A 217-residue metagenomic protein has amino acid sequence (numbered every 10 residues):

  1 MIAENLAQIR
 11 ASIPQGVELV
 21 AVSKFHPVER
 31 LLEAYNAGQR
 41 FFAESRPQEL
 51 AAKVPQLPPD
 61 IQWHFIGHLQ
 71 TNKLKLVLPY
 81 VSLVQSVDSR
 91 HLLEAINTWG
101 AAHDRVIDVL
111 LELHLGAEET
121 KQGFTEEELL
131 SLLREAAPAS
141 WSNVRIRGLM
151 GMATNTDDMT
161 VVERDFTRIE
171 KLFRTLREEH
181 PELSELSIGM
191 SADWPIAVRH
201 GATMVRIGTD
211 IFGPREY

Functional and structural regions predicted by a protein language model:
M1-A192, H200: Conserved alpha/beta-domain cores
A202-Y217: Gly/Pro- and small hydrophobic-enriched strand-loop and loop-to-helix capping segments that sit at the rims
